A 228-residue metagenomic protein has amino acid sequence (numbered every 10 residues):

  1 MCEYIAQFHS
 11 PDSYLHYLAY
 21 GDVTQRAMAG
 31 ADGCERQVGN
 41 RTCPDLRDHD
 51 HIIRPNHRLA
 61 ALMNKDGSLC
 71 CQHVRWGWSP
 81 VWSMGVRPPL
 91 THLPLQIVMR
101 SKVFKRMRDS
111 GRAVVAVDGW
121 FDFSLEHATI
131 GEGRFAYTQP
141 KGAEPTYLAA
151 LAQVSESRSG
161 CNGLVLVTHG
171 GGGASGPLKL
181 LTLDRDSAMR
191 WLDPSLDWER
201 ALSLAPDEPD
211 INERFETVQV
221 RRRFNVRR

Functional and structural regions predicted by a protein language model:
M1-R228: Short linear sequence motif anchored by a di-proline
